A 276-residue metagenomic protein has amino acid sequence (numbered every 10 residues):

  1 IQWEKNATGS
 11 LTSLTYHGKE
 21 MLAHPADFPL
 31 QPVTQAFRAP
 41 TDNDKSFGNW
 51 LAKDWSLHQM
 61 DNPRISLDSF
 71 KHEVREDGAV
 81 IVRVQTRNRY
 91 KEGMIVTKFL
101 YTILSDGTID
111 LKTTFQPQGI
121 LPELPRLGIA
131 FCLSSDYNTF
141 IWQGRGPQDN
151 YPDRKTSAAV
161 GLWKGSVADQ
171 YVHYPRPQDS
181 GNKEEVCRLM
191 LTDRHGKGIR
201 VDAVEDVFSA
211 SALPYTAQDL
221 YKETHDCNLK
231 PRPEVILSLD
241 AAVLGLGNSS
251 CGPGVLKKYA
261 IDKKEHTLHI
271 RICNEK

Functional and structural regions predicted by a protein language model:
I1-K276: Beta-strand/loop-rich accessory regions of lumenal/periplasmic or secreted enzymes, predominantly carbohydrate-active
